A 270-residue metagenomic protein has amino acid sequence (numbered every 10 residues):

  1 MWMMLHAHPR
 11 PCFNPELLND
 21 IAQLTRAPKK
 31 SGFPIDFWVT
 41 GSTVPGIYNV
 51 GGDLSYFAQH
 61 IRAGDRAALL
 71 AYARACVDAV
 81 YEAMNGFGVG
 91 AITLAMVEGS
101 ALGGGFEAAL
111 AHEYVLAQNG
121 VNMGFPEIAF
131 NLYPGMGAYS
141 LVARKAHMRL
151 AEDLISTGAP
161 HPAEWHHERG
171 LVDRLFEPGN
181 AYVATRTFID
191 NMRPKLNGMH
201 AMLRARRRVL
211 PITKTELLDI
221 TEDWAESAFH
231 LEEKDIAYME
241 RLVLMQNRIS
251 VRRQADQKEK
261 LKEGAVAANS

Functional and structural regions predicted by a protein language model:
M1-G41: Conserved CoA-thioester-binding segment of acyl-CoA-metabolizing enzymes
A7, C12, G179, T187 (+1 more regions): C-terminal alpha-helix plus adjacent terminal tail
T40, D53, A108-L110, H166: Hydrophobic/aromatic residues within transmembrane alpha-helices of multi-pass small-molecule transporters
G41-I47: Short glycine-enriched loops at secondary-structure junctions
I47-G52, F57, G124-P126: Short acidic/His/Gly/Ser-rich catalytic and metal-binding motifs that mark active-site loops of diverse hydrolases
L54-V97: An acidic, glycine-rich surface segment that forms the CoA-thioester-binding/catalytic face of crotonase-fold enzymes
N85-S100, A111-N122, A129-N131, G135-L196: Crotonase-fold acyl-CoA enzyme core
G104-G105: Catalytic cores of alpha/beta
